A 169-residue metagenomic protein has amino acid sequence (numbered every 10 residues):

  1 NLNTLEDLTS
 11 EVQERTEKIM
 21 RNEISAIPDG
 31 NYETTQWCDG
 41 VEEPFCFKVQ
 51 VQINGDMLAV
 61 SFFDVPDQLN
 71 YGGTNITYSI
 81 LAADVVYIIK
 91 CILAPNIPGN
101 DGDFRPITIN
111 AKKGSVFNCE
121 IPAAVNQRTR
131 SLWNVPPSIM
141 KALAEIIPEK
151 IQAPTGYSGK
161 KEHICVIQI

Functional and structural regions predicted by a protein language model:
N1-M57, F62-I169: Glycine/proline-enriched, intrinsically flexible loops and inter-domain linkers
